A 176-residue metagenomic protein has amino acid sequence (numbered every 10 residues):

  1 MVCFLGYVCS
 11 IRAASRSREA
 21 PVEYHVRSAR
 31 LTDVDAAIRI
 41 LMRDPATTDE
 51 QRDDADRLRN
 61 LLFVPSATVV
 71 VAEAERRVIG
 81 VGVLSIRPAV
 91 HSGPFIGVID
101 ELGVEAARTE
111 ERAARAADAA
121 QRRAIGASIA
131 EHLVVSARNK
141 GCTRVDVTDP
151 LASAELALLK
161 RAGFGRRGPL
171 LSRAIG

Functional and structural regions predicted by a protein language model:
V2-T32: Conserved N-terminal entry element of GNAT/NAT acetyltransferase domains
Y24, R77-V81, G97: Glycine-rich phosphate/pyrophosphate-binding loop shared by adenosine-nucleotide-utilizing enzymes
L31-V34, I38-R59: Conserved GNAT-fold acetyl-CoA-binding loop/helix
L61-V71, H91, V98: A short helix-loop-beta-strand connector motif used in the catalytic cores of GNAT acetyltransferases and, in some
V71, R77-I86: Conserved beta-strand in the GNAT
E110-V135, R161: Conserved acetyl-CoA-binding loop-helix of GNAT-fold acetyltransferases
A137-T148: Conserved GNAT acetyl-CoA-binding A-motif
P150-P169: Conserved active-site alpha-helix within GNAT-family acetyltransferase domains
